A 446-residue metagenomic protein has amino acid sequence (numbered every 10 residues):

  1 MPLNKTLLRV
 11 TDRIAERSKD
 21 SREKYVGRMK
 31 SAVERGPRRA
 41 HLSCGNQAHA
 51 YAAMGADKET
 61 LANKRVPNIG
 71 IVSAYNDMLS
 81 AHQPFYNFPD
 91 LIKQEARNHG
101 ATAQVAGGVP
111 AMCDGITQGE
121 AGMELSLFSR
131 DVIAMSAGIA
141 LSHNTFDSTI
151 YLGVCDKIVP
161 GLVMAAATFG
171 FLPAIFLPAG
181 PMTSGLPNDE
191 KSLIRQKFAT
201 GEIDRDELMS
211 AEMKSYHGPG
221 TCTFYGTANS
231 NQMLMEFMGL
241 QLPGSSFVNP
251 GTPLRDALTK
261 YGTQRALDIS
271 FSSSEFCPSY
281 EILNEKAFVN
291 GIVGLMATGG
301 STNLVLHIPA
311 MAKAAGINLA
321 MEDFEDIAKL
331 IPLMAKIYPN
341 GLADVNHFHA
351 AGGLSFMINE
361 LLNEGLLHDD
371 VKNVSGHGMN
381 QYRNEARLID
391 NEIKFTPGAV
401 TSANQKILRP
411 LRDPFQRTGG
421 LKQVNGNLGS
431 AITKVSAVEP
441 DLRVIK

Functional and structural regions predicted by a protein language model:
M1-D77, A81, D90-G107, E120-G122 (+4 more regions): Catalytic or ion-coupling anion/metal-binding cores of large enzyme and transporter domains
P84: Glycine-/small-residue-enriched capping loops at alpha/beta junctions
N87: Acidic/charged coordination and interface sites in well-structured regions
A106-N144: N-terminal small/polar loop signature for handling phosphorylated ligands or for N-terminal nucleophile
V132-S136, G161, N290: Well-ordered alpha-helical segments embedded in enzymatic catalytic cores
L141-L162, I175-L177: A short, small-residue-rich loop immediately preceding and capping a beta-strand
